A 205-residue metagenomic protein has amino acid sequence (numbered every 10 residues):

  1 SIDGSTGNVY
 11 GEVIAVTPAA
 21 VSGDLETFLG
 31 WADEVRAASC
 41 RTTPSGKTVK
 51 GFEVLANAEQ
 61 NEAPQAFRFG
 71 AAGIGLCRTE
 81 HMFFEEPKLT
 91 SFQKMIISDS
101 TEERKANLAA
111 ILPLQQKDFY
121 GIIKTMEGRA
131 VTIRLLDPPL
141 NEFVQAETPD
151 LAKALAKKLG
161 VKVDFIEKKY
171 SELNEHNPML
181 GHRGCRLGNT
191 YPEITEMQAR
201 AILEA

Functional and structural regions predicted by a protein language model:
S1-C77, F83-M95, L108, E147: Acidic, glycine-rich flexible loop/linker segments
R78-H81, P138-L140: Glycine-rich beta-alpha junction loops
P87-L89, S98-A205: Domain-level signal for soluble alpha/beta catalytic cores
